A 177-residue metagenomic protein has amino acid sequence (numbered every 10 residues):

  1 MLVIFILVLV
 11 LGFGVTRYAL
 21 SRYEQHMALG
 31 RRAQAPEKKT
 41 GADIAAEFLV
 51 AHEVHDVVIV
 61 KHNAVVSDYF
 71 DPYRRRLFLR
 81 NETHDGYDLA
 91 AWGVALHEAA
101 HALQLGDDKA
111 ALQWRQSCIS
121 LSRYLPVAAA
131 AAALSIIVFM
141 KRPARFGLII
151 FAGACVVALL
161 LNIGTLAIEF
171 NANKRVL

Functional and structural regions predicted by a protein language model:
M1-F5, A51-E53, G93, A130-A131: Short, mixed-charge, low-aromatic patches
M1-H26, K141-A152: Hydrophobic alpha-helical transmembrane segments of small proteolipidic membrane proteins, enriched in energy-coupled
L7, T83-D85, C155: Short hydrophobic/aromatic segments of transmembrane alpha-helices and their interfaces
V8, I44, H62-A64, L148-F151 (+1 more regions): Sparse, context-dependent recognition of short Cys/His-centered cofactor- or disulfide-binding micro-motifs
Y18, L121-L177: Metalloprotease/metallohydrolase-associated module, dominated by Zn2+-dependent proteases
Y18-R123, N162-L177: Polar-ligand-bearing catalytic/cofactor-coordination segments of membrane-embedded or membrane-tethered inner-membrane
